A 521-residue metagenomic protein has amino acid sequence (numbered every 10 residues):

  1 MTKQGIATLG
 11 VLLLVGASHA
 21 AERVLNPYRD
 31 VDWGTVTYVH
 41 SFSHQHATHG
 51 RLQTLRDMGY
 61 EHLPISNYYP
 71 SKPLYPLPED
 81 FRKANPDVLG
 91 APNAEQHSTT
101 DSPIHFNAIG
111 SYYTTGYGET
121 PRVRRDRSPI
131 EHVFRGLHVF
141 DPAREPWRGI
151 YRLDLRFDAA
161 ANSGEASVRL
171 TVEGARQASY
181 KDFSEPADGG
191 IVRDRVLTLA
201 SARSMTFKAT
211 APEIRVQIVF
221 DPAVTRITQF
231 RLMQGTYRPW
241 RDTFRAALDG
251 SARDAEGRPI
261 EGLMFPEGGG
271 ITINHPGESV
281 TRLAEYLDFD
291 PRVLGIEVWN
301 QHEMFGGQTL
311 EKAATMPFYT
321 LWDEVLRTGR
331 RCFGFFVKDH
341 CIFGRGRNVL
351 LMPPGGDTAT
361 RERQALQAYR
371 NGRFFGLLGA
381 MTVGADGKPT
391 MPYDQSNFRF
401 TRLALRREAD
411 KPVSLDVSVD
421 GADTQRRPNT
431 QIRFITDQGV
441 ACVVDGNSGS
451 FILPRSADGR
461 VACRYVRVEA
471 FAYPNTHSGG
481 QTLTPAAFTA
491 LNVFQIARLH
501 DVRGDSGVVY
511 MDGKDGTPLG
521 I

Functional and structural regions predicted by a protein language model:
M1-A7: Bacterial N-terminal signal peptides that target proteins for export
Q4, A17-A20: Post-cleavage N-terminal segment of exported redox proteins
I6, F318, R361-A365: Alpha-helical structural motif
A7-G16: Bacterial N-terminal signal peptides
A21-T35, T48, S128-R231, T328-F333 (+1 more regions): C-terminal functional module detector
E22-H138, A143, R148, D221-L283 (+9 more regions): A metal-dependent hydrolase metal-coordination microenvironment
F244-L248, D323-L326, L366, R370: Non-transmembrane alpha-helical segments in soluble domains of secreted/periplasmic/extracellular proteins
K312-F335: Glycoside hydrolase catalytic-domain groove-lining segments
